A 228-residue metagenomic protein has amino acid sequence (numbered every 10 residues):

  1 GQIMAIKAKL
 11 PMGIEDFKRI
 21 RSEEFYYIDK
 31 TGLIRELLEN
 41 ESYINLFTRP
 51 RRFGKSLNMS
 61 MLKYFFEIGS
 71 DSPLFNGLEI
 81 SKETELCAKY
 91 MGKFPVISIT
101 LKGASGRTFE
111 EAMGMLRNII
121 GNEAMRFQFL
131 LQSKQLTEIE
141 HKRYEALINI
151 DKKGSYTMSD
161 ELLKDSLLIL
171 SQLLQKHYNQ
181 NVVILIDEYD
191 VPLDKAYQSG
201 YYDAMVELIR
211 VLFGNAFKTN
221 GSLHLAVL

Functional and structural regions predicted by a protein language model:
G1-L228: Phosphate-binding site recognition
